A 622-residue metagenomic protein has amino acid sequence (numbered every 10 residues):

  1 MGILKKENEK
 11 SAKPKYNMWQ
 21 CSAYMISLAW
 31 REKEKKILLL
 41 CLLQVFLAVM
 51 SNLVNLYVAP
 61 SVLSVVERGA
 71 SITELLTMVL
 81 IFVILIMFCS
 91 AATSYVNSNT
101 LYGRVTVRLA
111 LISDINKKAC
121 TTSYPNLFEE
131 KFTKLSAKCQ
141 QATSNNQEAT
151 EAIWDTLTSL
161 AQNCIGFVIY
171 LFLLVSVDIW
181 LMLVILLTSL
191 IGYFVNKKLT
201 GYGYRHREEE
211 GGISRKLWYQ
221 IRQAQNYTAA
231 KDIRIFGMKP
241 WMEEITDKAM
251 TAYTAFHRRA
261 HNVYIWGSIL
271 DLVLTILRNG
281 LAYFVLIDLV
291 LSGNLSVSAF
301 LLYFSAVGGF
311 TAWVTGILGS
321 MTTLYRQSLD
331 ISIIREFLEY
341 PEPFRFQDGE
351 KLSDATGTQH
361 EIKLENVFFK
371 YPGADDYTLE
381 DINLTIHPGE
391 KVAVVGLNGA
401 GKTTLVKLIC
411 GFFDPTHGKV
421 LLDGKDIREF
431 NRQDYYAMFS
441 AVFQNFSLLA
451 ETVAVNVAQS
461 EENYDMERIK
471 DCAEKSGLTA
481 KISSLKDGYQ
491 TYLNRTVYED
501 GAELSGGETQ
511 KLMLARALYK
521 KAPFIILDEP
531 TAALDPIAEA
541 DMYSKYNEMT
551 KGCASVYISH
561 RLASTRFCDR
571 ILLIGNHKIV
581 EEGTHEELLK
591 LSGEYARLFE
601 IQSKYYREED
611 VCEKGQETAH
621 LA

Functional and structural regions predicted by a protein language model:
M1-A23, V105-E151, I213-F256, S328-P341 (+2 more regions): Extended non-transmembrane interhelical loops and adjacent amphipathic helices of multipass membrane proteins
M1-S51, I72-T77, V96, T100 (+6 more regions): Membrane-integrated ABC transporters
I3, G488, S544, G552 (+2 more regions): C-terminal portion of ABC ATPase nucleotide-binding domains
L38-A92, F172-G203, L277-F284, D288-S298 (+2 more regions): Transmembrane helix-loop-helix hairpins at lipid-water interfaces of multipass membrane proteins, especially the type-1
S136, Y377, P415, L421 (+2 more regions): ABC-fold ATPase nucleotide-binding domain signature/coupling loops
M238, A282, Y303-E339: Cytosolic ends of transmembrane helices, especially the final helix of ABC transmembrane type-1 domains
C410: Helix-to-loop junction immediately C-terminal to a conserved catalytic motif
K419-L421, Y436, A454-E499, Y543-S544 (+1 more regions): ABC ATPase nucleotide-binding domain helical subdomain, centered on the C-loop/LSGGQ "ABC signature"
